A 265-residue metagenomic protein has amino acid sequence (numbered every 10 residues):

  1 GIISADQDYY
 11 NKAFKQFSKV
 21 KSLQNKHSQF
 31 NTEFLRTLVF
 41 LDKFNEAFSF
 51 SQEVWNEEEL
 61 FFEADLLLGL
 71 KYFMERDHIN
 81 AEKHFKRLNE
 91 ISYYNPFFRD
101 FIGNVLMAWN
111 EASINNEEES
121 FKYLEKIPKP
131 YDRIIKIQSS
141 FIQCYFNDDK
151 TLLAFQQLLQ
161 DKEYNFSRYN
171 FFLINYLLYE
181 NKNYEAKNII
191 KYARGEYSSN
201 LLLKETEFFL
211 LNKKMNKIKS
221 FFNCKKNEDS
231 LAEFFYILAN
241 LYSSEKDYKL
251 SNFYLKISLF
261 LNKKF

Functional and structural regions predicted by a protein language model:
G1-Q16, S230-I257, L261: Alpha-helical segment of the N-proximal tetratricopeptide repeat
I3, T37, K71, N110-E111 (+3 more regions): Residue-level signature for tetratricopeptide repeat
A5-E46: N-terminal, post-signal-peptide region of Sec/Tat-exported proteins
Q7, L41, E75, I114-N115 (+3 more regions): Structural motif corresponding to the intra-repeat A-B loop/turn of tetratricopeptide repeats
F14-S18, F44-E57, I79-S92, N116-K129 (+4 more regions): Alpha-helical repeat scaffolds
Q24-N31, E58-L67, Y94-L106, P128-S139 (+6 more regions): Generic helix N-cap/helix-start motif at coil->alpha-helix transitions
Q29-E75: Mid-chain, structured segments of secreted extracytoplasmic proteins
L203-K217: Short, structured interface segments
